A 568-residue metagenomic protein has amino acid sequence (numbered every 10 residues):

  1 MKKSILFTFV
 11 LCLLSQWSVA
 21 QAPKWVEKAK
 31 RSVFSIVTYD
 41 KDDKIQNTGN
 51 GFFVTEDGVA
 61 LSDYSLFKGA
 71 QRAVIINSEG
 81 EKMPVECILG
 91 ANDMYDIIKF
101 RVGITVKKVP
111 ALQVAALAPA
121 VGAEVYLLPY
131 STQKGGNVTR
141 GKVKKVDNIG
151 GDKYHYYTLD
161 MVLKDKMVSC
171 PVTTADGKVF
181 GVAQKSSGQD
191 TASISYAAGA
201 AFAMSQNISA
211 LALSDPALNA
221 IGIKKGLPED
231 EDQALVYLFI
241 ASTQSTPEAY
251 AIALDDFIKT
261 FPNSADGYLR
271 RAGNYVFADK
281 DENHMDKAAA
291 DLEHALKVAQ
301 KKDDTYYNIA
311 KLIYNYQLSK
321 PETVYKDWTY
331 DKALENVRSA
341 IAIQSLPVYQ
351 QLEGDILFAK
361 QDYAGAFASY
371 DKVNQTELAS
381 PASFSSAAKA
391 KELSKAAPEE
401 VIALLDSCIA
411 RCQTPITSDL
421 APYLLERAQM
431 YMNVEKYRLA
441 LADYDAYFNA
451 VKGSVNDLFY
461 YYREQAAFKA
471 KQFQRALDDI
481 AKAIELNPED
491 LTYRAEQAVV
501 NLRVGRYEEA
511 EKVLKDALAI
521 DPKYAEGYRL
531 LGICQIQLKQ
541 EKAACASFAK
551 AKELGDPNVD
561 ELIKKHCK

Functional and structural regions predicted by a protein language model:
V19-F53, V59-D63, R72, L554: N-terminal activation segment of mature serine protease catalytic domains
Q21-W25, K108-Y156, L163-V168, A183-I194 (+1 more regions): Flexible, gly/ser-rich surface segments that form the specificity/activation loops bordering the active-site cleft
A22-V26, V109, V182-A249: C-terminal cap/linker of serine protease catalytic domains
T55-N137, D152, D165: Conserved active-site neighborhood of the chymotrypsin/trypsin-like protease fold
R270, N308, L352, S386 (+5 more regions): Canonical tetratricopeptide repeat
G273, F277, K311, L318 (+6 more regions): Residue-level recognition of tetratricopeptide repeat
F277-D281, N315-Y316, A359, L393-S394 (+4 more regions): Register position in tetratricopeptide repeats
